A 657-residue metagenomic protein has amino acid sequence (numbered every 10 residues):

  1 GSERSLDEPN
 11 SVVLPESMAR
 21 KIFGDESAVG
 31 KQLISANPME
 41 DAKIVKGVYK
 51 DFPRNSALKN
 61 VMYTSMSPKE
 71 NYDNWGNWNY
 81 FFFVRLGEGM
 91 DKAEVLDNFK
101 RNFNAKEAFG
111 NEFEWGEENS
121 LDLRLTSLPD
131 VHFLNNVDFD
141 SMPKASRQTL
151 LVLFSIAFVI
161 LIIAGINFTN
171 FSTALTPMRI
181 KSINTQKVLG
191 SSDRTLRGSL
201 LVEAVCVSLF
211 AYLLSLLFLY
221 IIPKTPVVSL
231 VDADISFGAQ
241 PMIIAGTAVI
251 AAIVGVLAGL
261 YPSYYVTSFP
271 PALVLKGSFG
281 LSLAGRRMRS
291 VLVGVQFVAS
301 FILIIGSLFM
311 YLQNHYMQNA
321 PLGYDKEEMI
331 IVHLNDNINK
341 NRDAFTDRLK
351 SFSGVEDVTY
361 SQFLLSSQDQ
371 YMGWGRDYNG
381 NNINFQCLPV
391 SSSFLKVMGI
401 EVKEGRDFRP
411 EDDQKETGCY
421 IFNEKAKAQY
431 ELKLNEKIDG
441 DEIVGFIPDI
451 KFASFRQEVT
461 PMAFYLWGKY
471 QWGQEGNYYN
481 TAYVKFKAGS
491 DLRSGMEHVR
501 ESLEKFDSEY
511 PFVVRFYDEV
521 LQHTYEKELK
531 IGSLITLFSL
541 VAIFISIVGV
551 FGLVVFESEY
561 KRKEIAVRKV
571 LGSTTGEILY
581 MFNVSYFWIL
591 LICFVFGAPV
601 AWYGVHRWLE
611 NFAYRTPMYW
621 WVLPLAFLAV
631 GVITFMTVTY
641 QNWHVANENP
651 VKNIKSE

Functional and structural regions predicted by a protein language model:
N10-A145, A344-H523: Mid-to-C-terminal secondary-structure elements that act as membrane-proximal/extracytoplasmic interface segments
P15, A28, G47, V95 (+21 more regions): Generic structural signal for small/hydrophobic residues in well-ordered secondary structure, especially within
N104-A157, P177-I180, S192-D193, I222-G246 (+4 more regions): Membrane-helix entry/capping segments
R124, L128, A204-P271, L312 (+1 more regions): Small-residue-rich transmembrane alpha-helices
A145-K181, S208-L209, M288-Q313, L529-K563 (+2 more regions): Hydrophobic alpha-helical transmembrane segments of multi-pass inner-membrane transport and secretion
A164-V207, S268-F279, V548-I589, N647-S656: Intracellular coupling helices
S268-V298: N-terminal Sec/SRP start-transfer signal
N319-R342: Membrane-interface junction motifs in transport/secretion proteins
